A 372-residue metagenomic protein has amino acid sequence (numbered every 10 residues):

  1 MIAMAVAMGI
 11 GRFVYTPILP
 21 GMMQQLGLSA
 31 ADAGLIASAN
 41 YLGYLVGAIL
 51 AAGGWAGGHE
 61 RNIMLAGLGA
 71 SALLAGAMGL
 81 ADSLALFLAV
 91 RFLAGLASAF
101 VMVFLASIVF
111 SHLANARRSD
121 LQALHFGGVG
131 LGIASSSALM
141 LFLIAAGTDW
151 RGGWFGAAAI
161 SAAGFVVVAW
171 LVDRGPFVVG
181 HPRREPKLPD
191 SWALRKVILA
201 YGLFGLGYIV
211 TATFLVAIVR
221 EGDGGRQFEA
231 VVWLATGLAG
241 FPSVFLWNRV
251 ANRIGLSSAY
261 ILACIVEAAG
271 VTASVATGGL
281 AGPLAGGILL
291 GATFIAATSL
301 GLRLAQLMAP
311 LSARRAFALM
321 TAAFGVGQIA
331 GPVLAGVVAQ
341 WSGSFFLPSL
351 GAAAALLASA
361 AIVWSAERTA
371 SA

Functional and structural regions predicted by a protein language model:
T16, L194-L234, L238-P242: Extracytoplasmic gate region of multi-pass secondary transporters
G27, L80-A85, A276-G278: Helix-breaking motifs and short loop linkers at transmembrane-helix boundaries and internal kinks in secondary membrane
V46-D82: Conserved MFS/SLC helix-loop-helix module at the cytosolic interface between two early adjacent transmembrane helices
G47-E60, S243-G255, A339: Helix-to-loop junctions at the C-terminal end of transmembrane segments in multipass secondary transporters
L84, N115-D173: Helix-loop-helix hairpin linking two adjacent transmembrane segments in secondary transporters
V90-G128: Cytoplasmic helix-loop-helix junction between adjacent transmembrane helices in 12-TM secondary transporters
S257-G301: C-terminal transmembrane helical hairpin of 12-TM major facilitator-type secondary transporters
M308-S344, A352: A late C-terminal transmembrane helix in Major Facilitator Superfamily
